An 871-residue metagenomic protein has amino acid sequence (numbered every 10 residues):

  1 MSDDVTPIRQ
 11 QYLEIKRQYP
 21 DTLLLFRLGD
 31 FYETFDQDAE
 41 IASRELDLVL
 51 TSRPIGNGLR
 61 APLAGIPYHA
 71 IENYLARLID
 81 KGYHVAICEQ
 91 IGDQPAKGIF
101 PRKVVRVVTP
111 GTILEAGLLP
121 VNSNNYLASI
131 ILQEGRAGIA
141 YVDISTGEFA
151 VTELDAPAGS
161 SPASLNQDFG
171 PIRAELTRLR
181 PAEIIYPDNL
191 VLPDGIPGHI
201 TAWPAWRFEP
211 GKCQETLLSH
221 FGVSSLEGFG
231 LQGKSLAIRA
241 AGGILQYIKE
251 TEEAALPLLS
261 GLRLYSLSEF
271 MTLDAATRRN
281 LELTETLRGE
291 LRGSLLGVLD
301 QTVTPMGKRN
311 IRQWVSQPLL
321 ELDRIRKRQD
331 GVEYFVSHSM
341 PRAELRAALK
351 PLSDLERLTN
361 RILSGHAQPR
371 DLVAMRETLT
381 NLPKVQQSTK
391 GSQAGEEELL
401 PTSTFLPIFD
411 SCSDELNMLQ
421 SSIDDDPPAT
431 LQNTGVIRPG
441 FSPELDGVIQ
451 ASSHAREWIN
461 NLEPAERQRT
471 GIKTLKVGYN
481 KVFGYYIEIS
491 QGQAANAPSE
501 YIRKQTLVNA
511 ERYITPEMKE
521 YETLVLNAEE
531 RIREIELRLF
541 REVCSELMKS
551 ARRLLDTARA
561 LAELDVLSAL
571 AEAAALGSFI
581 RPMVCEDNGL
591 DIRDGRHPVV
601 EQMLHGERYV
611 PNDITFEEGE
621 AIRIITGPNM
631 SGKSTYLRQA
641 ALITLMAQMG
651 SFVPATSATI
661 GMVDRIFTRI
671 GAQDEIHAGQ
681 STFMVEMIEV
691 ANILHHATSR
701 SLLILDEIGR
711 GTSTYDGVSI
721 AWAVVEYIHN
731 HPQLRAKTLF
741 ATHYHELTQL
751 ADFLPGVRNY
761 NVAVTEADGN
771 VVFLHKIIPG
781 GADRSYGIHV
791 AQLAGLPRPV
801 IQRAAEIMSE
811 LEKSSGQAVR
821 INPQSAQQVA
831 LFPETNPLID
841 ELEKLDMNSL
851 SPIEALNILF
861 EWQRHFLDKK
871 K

Functional and structural regions predicted by a protein language model:
M1-Y334, A343, K350, D354-L363 (+3 more regions): Charged catalytic and DNA/RNA-contacting regions of genome-maintenance and nucleic-acid-processing enzymes
V5-R9, L25, Y32, D36 (+31 more regions): Amphipathic alpha-helical transducer elements in NTP-driven molecular machines
I8, N460, R467-Q491: Extended, charged helical/alpha-beta scaffold domains that provide interaction surfaces
D36-Q37, K234, V303, R312-W314 (+7 more regions): ATPase nucleotide-binding head domains, primarily ABC-like/P-loop NTPase cores
C88, T112-L119, A255, S392-P401 (+6 more regions): Active-site phosphate-binding and catalytic loops of NTP-dependent enzymes
S364, Q368, T378-N381, L400 (+4 more regions): Charged, surface-exposed helical/loop "interaction arms" that form contiguous linear patches used for dimerization
N480, E843-K871: Terminal-proximal interaction/regulatory segments of ATP-powered molecular machines
L507, E511-S545: Extended, charged coiled-coil "arm/hinge" scaffolds of SMC/Rad50-like chromosome-maintenance ATPases and other large
